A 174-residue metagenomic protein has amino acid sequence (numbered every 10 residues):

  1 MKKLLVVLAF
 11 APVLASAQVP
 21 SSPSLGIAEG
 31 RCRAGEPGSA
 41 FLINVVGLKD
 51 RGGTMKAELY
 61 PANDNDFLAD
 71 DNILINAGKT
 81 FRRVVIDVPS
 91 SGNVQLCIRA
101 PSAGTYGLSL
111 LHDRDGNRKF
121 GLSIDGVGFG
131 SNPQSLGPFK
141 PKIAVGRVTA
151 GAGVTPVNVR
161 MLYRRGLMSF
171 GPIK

Functional and structural regions predicted by a protein language model:
L4-V13: Sec-dependent N-terminal signal peptides
V19-R33, L136-L167: Extracellular beta-sheet/turn segments enriched in Thr/Pro/Gly and aliphatic residues
F41-G47, A57: A short, amphipathic beta-strand motif
V46-D50, P101-A103: Short solvent-exposed strand-capping/beta-turn motif centered on an Asx-Ser/Thr pair
K56-Y60, G107-S109: Beta-strand signatures of extracellular beta-sandwich domains
D71-A100: Tryptophan-paired
V94, P101-L110: A short tyrosine-centered beta-strand micro-motif
D113-L122: Acidic, glycine-anchored loop motifs typical of Ca2+
